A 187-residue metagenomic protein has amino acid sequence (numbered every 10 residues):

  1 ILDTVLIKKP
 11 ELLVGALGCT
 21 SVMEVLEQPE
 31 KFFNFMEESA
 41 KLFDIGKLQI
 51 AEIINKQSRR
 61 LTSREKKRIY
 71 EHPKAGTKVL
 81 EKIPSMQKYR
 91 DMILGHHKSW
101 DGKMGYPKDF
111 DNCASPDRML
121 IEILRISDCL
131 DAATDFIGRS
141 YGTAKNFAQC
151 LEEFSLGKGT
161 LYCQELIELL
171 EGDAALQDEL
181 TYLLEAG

Functional and structural regions predicted by a protein language model:
I1-Y70, T77-E81: Acidic/His-rich, divalent-metal-binding segments that scaffold phosphate/diphosphate chemistry
V14-A40, L80-R125, S140-T143, L151-G187: Histidine/acidic-rich helix-loop-helix segments that form or flank divalent-metal centers in metalloenzyme catalytic
D44-Q57, H97-Y106, D131: Acidic, Mg2+-coordinating active-site segments of isoprenoid diphosphate-utilizing enzymes
A51-E52, F136, E171: Short, function-defining helix-loop hinge/capping sites that tune catalysis or transport
K74, D131-D135, S155: A broad detector of the eukaryotic-type serine/threonine protein kinase catalytic domain
I121-D135: Conserved beta-strand-loop-short alpha-helix elements that form and flank the Mn2+/Mg2+-coordinating active site
